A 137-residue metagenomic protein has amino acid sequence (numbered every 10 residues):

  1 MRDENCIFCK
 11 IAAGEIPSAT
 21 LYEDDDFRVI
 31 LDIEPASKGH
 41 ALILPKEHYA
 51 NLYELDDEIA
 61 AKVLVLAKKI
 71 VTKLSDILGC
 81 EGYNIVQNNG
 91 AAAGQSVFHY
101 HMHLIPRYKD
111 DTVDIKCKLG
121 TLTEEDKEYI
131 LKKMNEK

Functional and structural regions predicted by a protein language model:
M1-K137: HIT superfamily nucleotide-processing domains
